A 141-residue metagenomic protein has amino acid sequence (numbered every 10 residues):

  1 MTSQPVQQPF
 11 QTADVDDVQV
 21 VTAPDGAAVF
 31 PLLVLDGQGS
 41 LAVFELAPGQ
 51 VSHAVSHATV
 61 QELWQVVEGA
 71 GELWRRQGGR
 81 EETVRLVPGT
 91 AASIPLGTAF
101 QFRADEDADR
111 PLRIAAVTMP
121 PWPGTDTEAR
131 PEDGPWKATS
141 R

Functional and structural regions predicted by a protein language model:
M1-V43, H53-A54, A129-R141: A short, N-terminal "cap"/entry segment at the start of jelly-roll beta-barrel domains of the cupin/DSBH fold
P5-Q8, R103-R141: Double-stranded beta-helix
V29-G39, P48-V66, G79-R80: A short beta-loop-beta micro-motif enriched in histidine and acidic residues
S52-V55, L73-W74, I94, A99-A108 (+1 more regions): Short beta-strand His + acidic residue motifs that chelate non-heme Fe in jelly-roll/DSBH and cupin folds
E72, R80, P123: Flexible, glycine-rich phosphate/dinucleotide-binding loops and adjacent beta-alpha linkers at cofactor/substrate
G78-L96: Short acidic-glycine-tyrosine-enriched beta hairpin
